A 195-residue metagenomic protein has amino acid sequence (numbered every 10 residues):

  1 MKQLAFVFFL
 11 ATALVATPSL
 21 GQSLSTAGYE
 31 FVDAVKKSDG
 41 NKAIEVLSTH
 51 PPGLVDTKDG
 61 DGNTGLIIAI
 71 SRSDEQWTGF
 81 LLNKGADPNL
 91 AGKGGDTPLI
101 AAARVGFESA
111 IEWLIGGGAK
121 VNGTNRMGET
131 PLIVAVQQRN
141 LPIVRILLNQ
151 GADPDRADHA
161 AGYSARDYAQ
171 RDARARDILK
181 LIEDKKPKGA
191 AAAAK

Functional and structural regions predicted by a protein language model:
A5-A16: Bacterial N-terminal signal peptides
G21-D33, Q150, A160-A161, D167-K195: Ankyrin-repeat-protein effector appendages
A27, G62, G95, G128 (+1 more regions): Start-of-repeat signature of ankyrin repeats
D33-D39, I68-D74, A101-F107, V134-N140 (+1 more regions): Ankyrin repeat A-helix N-terminal signature
D39-S48, D74-L82, F107-I115, N140-L148 (+1 more regions): Ankyrin repeat structural motif
G53-V55, P88, V121, P154: Ankyrin-repeat inter-repeat connecting loop/turn
D59, G92, N125, D158-H159: Ankyrin repeat boundary/linker residues
I70-G79, N83-K84, L90-G118, N122: Alpha-helical adaptor scaffolds
